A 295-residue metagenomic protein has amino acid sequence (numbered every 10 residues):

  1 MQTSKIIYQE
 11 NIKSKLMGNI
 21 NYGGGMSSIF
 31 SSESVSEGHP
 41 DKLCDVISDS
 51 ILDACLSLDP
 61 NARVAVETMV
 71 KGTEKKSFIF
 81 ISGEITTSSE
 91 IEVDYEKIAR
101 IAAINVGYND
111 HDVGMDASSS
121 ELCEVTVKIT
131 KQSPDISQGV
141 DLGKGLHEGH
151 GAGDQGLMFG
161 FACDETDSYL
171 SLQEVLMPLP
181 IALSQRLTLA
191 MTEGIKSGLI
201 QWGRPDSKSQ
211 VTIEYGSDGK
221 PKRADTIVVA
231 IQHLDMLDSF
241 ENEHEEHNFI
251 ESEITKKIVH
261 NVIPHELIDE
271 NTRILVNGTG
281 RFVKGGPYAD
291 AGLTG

Functional and structural regions predicted by a protein language model:
Y8-N11, N19-N21: Intrinsic-disorder-associated, low-complexity terminal segments enriched in Asp/Asn/His/Tyr and depleted of Lys/Arg
N19-A65: N-terminal, positively charged regions that mediate nucleic acid binding
S31-V35, V70, E74-K76, I104-P287: Glycine-rich, mobile lid/loop segments that gate access to catalytic sites or pores
H39-K42, D94-I98, D135-S137: N-terminal low-complexity, intrinsically disordered segments
V66-S88: Short, charge-patterned binding micro-sites
I85-A103: Active-site-surrounding "flap" and adjacent substrate/cofactor-binding loops of secreted or lumenal enzymes, prototyped
S89-E90, R281-G295: Short glycine/threonine-rich loop-to-helix capping motif typified by GTGT followed within a few residues by an Asp-Pro
